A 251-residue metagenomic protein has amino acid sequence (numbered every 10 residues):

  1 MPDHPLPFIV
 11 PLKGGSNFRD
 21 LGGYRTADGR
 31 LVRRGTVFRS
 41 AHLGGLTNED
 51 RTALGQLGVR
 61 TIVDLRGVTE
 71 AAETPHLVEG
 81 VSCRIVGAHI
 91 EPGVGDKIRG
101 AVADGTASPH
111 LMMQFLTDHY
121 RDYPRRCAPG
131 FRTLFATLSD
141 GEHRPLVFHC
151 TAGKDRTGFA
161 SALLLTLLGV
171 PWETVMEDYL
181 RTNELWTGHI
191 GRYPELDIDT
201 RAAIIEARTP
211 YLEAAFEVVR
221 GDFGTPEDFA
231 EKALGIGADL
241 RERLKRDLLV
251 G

Functional and structural regions predicted by a protein language model:
M1-V147, F159-G251: Cys-dependent protein tyrosine phosphatase-like superfamily
A152, R156-T157: Ser/Thr-glycine-rich phosphate-binding loops at phosphate-binding pockets of nucleotides, nucleotide cofactors
